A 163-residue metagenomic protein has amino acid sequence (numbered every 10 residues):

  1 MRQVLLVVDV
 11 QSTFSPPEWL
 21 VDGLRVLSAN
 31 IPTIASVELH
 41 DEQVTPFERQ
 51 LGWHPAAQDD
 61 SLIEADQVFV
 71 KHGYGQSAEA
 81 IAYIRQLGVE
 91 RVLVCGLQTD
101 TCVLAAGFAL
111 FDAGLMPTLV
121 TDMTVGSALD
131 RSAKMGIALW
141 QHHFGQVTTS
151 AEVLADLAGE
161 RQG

Functional and structural regions predicted by a protein language model:
M1-V70, A78-Y83, L87, E152-G163: Active-site acidic carboxylates
Q3, T33, V92, P117-T118: Hydrophobic anchor at the start of a short beta-strand that flanks the dinucleotide cofactor-binding loop
V10-P16, L93-D100: Short, glycine-rich nucleotide/cofactor-binding loops
R25-A29, F111-D112, Q141: Anion (oxyanion) recognition and catalysis
S36, V120-D122, S150: Generic beta-sheet signal
L93-L97, L115-D130: A short glycine-rich beta-strand->turn/loop micro-motif centered on a GG-aromatic cluster
V103-A113: Short Gly/Thr/Asp-enriched flexible loops that form oxyanion-binding sites at enzyme active sites
A128-H143: Active-site-proximal loop->helix
